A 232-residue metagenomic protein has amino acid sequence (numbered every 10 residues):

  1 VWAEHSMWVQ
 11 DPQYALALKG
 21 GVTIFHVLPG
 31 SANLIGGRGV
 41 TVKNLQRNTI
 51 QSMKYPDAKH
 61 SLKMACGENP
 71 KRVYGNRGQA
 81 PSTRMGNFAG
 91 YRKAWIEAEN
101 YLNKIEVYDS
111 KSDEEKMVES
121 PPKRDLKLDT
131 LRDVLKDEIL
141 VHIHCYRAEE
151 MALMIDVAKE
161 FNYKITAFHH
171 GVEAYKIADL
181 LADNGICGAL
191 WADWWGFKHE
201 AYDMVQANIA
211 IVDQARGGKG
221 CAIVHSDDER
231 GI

Functional and structural regions predicted by a protein language model:
V1-A15: Aromatic/His-enriched, Gly/Pro-containing loop or helix-boundary segments that lie immediately adjacent to catalytic
V1-E4, N48, P70-V73, G185-L190: Active-site gating loops and adjacent loop-to-helix segments of metal-dependent hydrolytic enzymes
H5, S120, I143-Y146, H169-H170 (+2 more regions): Glycine- and other small-residue-rich loops at beta-strand/loop junctions that grip anionic moieties
Q13, L18-A167: Polyanionic/metal-chelating signatures
R47, H170-V172, A192-F197: Short, acidic/turn-prone active-site loops that include or flank metal/cofactor- and phosphate-binding residues
L140, D179-A182, I186-I232: His/Asp/Glu-enriched, well-ordered alpha-helical/loop segment that forms or immediately abuts the divalent-metal
A148-E150, G171-K176: Short acidic loop-to-helix transition motifs that present clustered carboxylates
I155-N162, V172-Y175, D183: Acidic, glycine-rich loop-and-beta core segments that form the ion-binding/anion-interacting portion of active sites
